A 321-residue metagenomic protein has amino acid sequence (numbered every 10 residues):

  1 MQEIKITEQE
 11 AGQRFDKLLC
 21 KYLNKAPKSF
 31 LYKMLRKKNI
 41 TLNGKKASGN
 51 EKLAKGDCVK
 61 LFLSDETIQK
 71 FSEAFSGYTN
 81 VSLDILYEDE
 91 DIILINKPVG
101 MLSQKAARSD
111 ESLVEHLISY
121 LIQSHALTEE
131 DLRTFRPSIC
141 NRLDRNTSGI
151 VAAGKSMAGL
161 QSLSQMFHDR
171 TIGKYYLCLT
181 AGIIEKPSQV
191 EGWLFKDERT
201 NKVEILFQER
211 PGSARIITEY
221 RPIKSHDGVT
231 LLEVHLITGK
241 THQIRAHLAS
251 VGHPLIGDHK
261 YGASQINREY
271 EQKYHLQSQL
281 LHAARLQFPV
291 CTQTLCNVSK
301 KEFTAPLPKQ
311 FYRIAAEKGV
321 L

Functional and structural regions predicted by a protein language model:
M1-L321: RNA pseudouridine synthases
